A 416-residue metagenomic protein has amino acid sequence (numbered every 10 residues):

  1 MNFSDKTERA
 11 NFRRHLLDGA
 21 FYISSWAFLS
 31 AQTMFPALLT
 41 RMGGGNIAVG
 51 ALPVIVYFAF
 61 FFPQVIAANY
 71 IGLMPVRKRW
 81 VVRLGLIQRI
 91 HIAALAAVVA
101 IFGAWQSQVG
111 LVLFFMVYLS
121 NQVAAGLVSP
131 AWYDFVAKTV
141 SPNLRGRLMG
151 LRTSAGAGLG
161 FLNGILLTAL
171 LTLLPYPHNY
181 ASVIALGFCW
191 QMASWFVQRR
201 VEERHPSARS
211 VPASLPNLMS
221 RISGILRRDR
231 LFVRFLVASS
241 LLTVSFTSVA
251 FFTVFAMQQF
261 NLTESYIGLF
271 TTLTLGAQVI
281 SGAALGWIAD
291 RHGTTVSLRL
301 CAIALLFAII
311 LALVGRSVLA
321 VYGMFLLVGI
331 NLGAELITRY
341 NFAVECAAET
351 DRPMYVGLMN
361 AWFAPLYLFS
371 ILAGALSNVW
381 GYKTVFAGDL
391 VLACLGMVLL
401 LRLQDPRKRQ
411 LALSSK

Functional and structural regions predicted by a protein language model:
M1-F62, I71, Q88, L231-F270: Helix-loop boundary and gating motifs at the non-cytosolic
M1-R9, E203-V237, K416: Juxtamembrane intracellular "pre-TM" segments in multi-pass secondary transporters
P36-R41, N69-L73, A96-W105, G160-S182 (+1 more regions): Transmembrane alpha-helix termini and helix-breaking/packing motifs in multi-pass membrane transporters
N46-I47, K78, P142-L151, E264 (+1 more regions): Loop-to-transmembrane helix entry/capping segments in MFS-fold secondary transporters and related SLC/MFSD carriers
P63-R79, L171, S281-G293, S377-N378: Helix-to-loop junctions at the C-terminal end of transmembrane segments in multipass secondary transporters
W80-A97, F188, V296-L311, L390: Structural signature of the two symmetry-related core transmembrane helices
A97-V117, L313-M324: Helix-loop junctions at membrane interfaces in 12-TM secondary transporters
L127-V140, A334-A347: Intracellular juxtamembrane helix-capping segments at the cytosolic ends of symmetry-related transmembrane helices
